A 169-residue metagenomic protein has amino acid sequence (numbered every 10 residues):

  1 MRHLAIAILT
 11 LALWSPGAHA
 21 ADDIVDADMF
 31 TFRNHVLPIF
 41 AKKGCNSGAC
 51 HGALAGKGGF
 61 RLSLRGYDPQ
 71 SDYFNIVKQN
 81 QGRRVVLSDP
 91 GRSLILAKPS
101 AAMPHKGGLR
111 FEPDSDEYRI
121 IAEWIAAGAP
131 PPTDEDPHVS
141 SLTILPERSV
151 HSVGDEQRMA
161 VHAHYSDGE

Functional and structural regions predicted by a protein language model:
A5-S15: Bacterial N-terminal signal peptides
A18-E169: Aromatic- and Gly/Pro-enriched helix-to-coil junctions and flexible linker segments
